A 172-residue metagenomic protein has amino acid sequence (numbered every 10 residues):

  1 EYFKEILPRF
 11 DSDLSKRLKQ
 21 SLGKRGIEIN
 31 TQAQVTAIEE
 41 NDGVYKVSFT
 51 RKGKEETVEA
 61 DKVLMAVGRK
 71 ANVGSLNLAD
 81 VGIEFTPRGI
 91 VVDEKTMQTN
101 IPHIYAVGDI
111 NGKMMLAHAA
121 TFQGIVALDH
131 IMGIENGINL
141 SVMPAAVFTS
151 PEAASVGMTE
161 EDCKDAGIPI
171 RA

Functional and structural regions predicted by a protein language model:
E1-E94, P169: A Rossmann-like FAD-binding core segment of flavoenzymes
D11-D13, K24, V35-T36, N72 (+1 more regions): Mid-to-C-terminal Rossmann-like scaffold of FAD/NAD(P)H-dependent oxidoreductases
T57-M132, I138: FAD-site-proximal beta/loop scaffold in flavoenzymes
